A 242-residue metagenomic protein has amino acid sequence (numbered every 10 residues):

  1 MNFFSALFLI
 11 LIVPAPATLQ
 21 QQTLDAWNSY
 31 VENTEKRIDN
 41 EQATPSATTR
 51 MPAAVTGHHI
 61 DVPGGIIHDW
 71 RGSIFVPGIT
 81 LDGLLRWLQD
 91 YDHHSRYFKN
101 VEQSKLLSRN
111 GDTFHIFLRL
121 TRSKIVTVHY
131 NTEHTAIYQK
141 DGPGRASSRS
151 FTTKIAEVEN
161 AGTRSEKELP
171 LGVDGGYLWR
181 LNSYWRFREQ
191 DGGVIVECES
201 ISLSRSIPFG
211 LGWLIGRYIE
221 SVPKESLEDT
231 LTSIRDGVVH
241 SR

Functional and structural regions predicted by a protein language model:
M1, S5, L24-W27: Generic intrinsically disordered, low-complexity segments enriched for polar/acidic and small residues
F3-V13: Sec-dependent N-terminal signal peptides
L19-R242: Eukaryotic helix-grip
